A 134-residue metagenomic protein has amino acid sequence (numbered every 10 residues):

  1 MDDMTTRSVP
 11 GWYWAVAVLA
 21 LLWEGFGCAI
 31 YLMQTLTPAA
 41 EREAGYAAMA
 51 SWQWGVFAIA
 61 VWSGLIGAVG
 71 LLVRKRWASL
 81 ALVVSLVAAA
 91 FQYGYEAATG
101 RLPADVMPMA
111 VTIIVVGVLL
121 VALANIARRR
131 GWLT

Functional and structural regions predicted by a protein language model:
M1-T134: Topology signature of small-to-medium multi-pass alpha-helical membrane proteins
